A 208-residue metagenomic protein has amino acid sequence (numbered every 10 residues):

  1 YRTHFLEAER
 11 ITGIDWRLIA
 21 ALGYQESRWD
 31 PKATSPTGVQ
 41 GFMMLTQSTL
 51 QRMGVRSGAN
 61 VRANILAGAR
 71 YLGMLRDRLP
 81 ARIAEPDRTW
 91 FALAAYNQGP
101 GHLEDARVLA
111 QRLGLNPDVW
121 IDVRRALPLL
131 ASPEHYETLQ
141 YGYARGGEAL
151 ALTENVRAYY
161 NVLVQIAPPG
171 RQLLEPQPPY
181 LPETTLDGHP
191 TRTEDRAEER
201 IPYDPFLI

Functional and structural regions predicted by a protein language model:
Y1-L181, I208: Catalytic glycan-binding domains that act on GlcNAc-containing polysaccharides
T185-L186: C-terminal regulatory/linker segments that are acidic, Ser/Thr- and Pro-rich and often disordered or coiled-coil
P190-I208: Long, low-complexity, intrinsically disordered segments
